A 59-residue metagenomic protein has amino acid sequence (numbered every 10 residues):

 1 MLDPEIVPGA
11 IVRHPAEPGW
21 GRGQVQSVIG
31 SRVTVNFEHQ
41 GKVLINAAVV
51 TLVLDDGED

Functional and structural regions predicted by a protein language model:
L2-D59: Basic/aromatic-rich interaction segments and small domains that mediate binding to polyanionic partners
